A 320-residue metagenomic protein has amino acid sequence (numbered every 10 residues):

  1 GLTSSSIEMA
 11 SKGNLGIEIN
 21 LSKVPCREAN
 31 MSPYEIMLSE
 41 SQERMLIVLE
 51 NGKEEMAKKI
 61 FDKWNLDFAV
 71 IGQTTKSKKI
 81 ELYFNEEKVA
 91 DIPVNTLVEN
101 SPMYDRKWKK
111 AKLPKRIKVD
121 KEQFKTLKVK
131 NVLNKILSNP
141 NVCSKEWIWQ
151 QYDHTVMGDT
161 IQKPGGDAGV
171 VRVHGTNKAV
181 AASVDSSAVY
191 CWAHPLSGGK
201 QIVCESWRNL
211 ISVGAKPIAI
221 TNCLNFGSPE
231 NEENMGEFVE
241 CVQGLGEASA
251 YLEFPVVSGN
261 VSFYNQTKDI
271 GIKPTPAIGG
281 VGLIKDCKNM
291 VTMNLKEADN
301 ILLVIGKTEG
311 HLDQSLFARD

Functional and structural regions predicted by a protein language model:
G1-D320: Glycine/proline-enriched, intrinsically flexible loops and inter-domain linkers
